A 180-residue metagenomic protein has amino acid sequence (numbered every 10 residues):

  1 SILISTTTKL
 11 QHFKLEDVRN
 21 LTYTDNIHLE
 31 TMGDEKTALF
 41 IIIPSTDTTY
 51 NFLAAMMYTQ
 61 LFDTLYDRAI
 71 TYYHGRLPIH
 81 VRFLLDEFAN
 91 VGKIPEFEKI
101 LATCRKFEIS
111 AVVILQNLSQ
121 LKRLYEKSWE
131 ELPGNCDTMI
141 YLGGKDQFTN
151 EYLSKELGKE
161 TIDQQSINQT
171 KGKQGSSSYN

Functional and structural regions predicted by a protein language model:
S1-I109, L124, G134: P-loop NTPase motor domains
E30, K36-L39, K99-A102, Q120-N180: P-loop NTPase motor core of the ASCE superfamily
L115: H-loop/switch region of ABC-family ATPase nucleotide-binding domains
